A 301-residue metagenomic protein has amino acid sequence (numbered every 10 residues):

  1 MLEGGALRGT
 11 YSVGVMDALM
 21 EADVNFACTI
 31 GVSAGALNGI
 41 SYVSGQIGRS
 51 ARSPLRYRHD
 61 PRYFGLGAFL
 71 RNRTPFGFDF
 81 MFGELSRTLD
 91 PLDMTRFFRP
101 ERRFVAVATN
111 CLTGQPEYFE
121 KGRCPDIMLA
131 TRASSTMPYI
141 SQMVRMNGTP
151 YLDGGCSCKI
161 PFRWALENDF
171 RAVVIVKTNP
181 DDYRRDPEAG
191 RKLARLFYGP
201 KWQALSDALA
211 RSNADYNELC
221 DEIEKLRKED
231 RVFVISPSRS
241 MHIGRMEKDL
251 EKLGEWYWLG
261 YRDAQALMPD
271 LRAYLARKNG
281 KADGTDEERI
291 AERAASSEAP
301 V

Functional and structural regions predicted by a protein language model:
M1-V32, I40-V301: Patatin-like phospholipase
